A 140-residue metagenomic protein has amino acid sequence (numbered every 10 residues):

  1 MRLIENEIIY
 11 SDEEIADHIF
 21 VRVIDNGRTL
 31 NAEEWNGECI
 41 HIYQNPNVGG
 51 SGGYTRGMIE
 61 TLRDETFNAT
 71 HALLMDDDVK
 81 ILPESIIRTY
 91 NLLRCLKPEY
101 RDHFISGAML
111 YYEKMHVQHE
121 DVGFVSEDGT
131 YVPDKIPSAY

Functional and structural regions predicted by a protein language model:
R2-I9, G57-L62, T89-R94: Short, well-ordered amphipathic alpha-helices
L3-Y43: Acidic donor-binding segment of Leloir-type glycosyltransferases
S11-H18, T66-A69, P98-D102: Short helix-terminating capping/connector loops at secondary-structure junctions
R28-N31, G50-G52, K80-L82, Y111-H116: Flexible loop/turn segments at secondary-structure boundaries
W35-G37, G49-S51, G129-Y140: Active-site-adjacent "gating/activation" loops or surface patches in catalytic cores
N45-R63: Glycine-rich, basic loop-to-helix element that forms the pyrophosphate-binding segment of sugar-nucleotide handling
R63, E84-Y131: Conserved donor NDP-sugar-binding/catalytic core segment of glycosyltransferases
F67-K80: Short beta-strand-to-loop acidic/aromatic patch adjacent to the donor-nucleotide binding site
